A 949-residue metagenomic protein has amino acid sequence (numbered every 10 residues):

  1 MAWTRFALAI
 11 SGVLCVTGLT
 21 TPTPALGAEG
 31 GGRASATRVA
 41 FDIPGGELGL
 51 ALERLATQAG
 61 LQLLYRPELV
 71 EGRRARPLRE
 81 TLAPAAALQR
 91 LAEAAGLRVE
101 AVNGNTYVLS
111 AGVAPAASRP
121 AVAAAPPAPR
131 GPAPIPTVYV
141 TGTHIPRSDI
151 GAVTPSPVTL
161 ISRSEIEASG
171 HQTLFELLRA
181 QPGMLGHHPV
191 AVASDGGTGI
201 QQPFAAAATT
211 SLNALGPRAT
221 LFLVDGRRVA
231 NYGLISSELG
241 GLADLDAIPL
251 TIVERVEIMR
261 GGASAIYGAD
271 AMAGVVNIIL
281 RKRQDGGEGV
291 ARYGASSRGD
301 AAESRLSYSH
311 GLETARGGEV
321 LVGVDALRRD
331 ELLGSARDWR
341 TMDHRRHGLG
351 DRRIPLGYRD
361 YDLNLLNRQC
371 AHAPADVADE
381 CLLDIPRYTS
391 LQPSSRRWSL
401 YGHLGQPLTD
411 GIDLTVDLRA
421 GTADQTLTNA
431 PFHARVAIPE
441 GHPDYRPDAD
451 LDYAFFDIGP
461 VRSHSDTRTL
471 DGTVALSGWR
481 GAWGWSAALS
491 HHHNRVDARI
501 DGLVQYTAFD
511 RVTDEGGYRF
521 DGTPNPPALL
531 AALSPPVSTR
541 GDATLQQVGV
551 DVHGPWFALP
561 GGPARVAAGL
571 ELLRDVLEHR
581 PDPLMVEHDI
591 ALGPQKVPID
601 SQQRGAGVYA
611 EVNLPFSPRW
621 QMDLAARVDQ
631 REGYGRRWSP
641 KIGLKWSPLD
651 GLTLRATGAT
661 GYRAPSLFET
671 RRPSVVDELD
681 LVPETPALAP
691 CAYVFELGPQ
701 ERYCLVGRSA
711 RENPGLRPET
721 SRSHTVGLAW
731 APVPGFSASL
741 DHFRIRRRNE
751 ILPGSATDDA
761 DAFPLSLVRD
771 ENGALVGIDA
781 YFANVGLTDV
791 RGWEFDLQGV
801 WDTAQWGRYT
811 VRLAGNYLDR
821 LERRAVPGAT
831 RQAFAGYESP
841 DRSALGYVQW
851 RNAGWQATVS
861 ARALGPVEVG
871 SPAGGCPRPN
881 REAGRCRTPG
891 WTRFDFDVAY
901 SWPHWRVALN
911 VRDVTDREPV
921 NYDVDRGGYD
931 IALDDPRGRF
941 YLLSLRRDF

Functional and structural regions predicted by a protein language model:
T21-S118: N-terminal export/assembly leaders
G30-G31, A51-R54, Q62-R66, A86-Q89 (+13 more regions): N-terminal plug
I166, L178, V256, V276-I278 (+4 more regions): Non-catalytic regulatory/gating segments with a bias toward low-complexity or hydrophobic composition
H187, E238-A243, T251-E254, A265-V276 (+4 more regions): Outer-membrane beta-barrel translocator/receptor signature
S237, D338-R345, N364-S395, Y401 (+4 more regions): Surface-exposed, low-complexity loop segments enriched in small/polar and acidic residues
R283-G286, T314-G317, L408-I412, W479-G484 (+6 more regions): Short loop/turn motifs that connect adjacent beta-strands in outer-membrane beta-barrel proteins
S737-P872, R946: Gram-negative outer-membrane beta-barrel transporters
D819, A861-C876, A899-F949: C-terminal beta-signal and adjacent terminal beta-strands/loops of Gram-negative outer-membrane beta-barrel proteins
